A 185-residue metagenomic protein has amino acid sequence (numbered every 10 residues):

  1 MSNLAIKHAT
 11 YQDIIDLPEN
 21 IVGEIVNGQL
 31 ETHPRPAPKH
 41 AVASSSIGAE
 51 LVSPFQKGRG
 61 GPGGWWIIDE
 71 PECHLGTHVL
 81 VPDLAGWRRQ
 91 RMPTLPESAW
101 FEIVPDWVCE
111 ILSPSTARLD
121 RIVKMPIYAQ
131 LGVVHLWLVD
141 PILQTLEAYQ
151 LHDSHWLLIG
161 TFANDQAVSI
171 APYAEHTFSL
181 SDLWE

Functional and structural regions predicted by a protein language model:
M1-E185: Gly/Pro/Ser/Thr-rich low-complexity, intrinsically disordered segments predominantly at protein N-termini
